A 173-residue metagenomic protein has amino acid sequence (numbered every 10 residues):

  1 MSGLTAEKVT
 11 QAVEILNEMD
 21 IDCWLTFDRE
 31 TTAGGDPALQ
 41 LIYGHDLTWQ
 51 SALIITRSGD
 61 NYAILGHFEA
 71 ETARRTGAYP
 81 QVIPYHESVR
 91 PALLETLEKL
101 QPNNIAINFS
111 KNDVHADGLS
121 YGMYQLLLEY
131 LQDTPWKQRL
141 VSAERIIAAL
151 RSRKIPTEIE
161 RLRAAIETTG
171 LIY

Functional and structural regions predicted by a protein language model:
M1-E95, E167-L171: N-terminal accessory/capping or targeting/presequence segment of soluble
G3-E7, S88-Y173: Flexible, acidic/His-enriched mid-domain "rim/lid" segments that flank
